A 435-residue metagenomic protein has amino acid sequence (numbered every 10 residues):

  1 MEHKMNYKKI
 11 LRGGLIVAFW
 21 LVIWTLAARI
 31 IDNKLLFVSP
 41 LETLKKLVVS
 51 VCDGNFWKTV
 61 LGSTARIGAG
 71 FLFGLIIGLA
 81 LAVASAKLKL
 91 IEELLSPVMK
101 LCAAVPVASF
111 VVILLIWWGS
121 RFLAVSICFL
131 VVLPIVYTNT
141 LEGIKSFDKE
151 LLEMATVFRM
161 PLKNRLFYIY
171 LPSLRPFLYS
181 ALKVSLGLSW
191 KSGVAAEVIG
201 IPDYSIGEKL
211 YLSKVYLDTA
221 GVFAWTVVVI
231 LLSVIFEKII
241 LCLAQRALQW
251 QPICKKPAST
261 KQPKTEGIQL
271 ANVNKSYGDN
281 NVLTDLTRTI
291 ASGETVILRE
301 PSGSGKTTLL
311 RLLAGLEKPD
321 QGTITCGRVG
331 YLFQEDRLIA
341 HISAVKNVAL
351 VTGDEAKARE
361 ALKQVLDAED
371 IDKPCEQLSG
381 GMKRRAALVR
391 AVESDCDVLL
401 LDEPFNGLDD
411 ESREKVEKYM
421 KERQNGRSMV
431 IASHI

Functional and structural regions predicted by a protein language model:
S126, L130, K163-A196, V229: Transmembrane alpha-helices
T156, A356-D370: Conserved ABC ATPase "signature" region
A314: Helix-to-loop junction immediately C-terminal to a conserved catalytic motif
H341-K357: Q-loop/switch helix immediately C-terminal to the Walker
P374-M382: Conserved ABC ATPase signature
L399-E403: Catalytic Walker B motif of ABC-type/P-loop ATPase nucleotide-binding domains
D410-S412: Helix N-cap at the start of a conserved alpha-helix in ABC-type nucleotide-binding domains
